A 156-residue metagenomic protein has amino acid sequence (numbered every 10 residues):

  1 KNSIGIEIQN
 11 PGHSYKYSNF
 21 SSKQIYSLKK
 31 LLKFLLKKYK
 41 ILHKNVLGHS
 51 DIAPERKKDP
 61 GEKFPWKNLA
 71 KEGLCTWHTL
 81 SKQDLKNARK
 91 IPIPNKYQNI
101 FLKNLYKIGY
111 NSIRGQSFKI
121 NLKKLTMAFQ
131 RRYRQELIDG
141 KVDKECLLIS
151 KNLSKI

Functional and structural regions predicted by a protein language model:
K1-I8: Short coil-to-beta-strand
I8-K16: Oxyanion-hole/transition-state-stabilizing segment in secreted/luminal serine hydrolases and related acyltransferases
Y17-I113, K124, A128, E145-L148: Basic/polar, cationic surfaces and motifs that engage anionic cell-wall and phosphate/carboxylate ligands
E55-P60, R132-D139, I156: Secretory-pathway/luminal and periplasmic proteins that interact with or process carbohydrate-rich
I113-S117, R132: Flexible, substrate/cofactor-facing loop regions flanked by secondary structure within enzyme catalytic domains
Q116, D139-G140: Acidic, glycine-anchored loop motifs typical of Ca2+
R131, K144-I156: C-terminal accessory extensions appended to soluble enzyme cores
